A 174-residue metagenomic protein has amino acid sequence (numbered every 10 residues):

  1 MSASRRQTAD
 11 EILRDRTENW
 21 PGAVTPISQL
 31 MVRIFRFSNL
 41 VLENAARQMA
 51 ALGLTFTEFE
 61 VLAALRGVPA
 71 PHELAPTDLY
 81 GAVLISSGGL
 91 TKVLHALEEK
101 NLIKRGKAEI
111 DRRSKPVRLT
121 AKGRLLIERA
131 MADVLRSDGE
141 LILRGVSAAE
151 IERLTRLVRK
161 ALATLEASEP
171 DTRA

Functional and structural regions predicted by a protein language model:
M1-G22, A148-A174: C-terminal regulatory/oligomerization modules of transcriptional regulators
M1-L52: N-terminal leader segment of winged-helix/HTH proteins
T25, E43-S86, T172-R173: N-terminal helix-turn-helix DNA-binding core of bacterial DNA-binding proteins
R33, E60-A64, L125: Pre-recognition alpha-helix immediately N-terminal to the DNA-recognition helix within helix-turn-helix or winged-helix
V93-A96, L157: Residues within the DNA-recognition helix of helix-turn-helix
H95-E152: Charged, amphipathic alpha-helical coiled-coil/dimerization segments
